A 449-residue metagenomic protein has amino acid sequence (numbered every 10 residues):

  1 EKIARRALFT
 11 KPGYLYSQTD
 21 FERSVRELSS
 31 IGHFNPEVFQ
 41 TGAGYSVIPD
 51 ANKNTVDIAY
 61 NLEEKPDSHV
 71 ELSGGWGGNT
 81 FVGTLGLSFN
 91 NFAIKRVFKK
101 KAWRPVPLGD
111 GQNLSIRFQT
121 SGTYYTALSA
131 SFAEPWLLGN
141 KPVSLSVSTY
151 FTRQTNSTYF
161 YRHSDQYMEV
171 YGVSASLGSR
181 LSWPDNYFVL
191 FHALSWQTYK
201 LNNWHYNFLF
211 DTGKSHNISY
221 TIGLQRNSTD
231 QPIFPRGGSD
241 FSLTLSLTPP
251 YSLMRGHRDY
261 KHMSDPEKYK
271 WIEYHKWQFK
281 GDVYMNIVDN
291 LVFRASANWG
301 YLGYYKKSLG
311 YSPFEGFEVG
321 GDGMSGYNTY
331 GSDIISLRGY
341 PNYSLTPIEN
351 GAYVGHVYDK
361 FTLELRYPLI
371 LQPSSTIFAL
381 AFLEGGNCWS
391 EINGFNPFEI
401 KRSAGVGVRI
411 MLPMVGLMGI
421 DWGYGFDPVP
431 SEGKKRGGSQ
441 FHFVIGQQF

Functional and structural regions predicted by a protein language model:
E1-P12: N-terminal periplasmic "start-of-domain" segments of outer-membrane beta-barrel proteins
K2-A4, Q18, E37-V38, V70-L72 (+11 more regions): Extended hydrophobic-aromatic, low-complexity segments
T10-L15, N396-E399: C-terminal soluble interaction/assembly domains
Y14-P235, S239-F241, R338-G339, L345 (+2 more regions): Gram-negative/organellar outer-membrane beta-barrel architecture
A51-N54, S68-G77, S88, N207-L369 (+4 more regions): C-terminal outer-membrane beta-barrel translocator/porin domains of Gram-negative envelope proteins and their
L181-F188, M285-F293, Q372-S374, G416: Secondary-structure transition into beta-strands, especially the periplasmic turns and strand N-termini that construct
R338, G386-S403: Outer-membrane beta-barrel transmembrane domain signature
N396-V415, P430: Strand-loop-strand
